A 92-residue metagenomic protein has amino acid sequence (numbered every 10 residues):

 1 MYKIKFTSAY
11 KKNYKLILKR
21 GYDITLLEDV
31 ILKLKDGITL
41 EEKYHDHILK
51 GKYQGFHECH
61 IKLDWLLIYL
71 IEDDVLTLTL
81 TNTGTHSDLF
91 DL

Functional and structural regions predicted by a protein language model:
M1-I4, K35: A short, ordered amphipathic alpha-helix with a cationic face
K3, A9-K15, K19-T25, D29 (+3 more regions): Enriched for short, Lys/Arg-rich terminal
K33-H60: A short, surface-exposed loop/turn module that caps and links secondary-structure elements
